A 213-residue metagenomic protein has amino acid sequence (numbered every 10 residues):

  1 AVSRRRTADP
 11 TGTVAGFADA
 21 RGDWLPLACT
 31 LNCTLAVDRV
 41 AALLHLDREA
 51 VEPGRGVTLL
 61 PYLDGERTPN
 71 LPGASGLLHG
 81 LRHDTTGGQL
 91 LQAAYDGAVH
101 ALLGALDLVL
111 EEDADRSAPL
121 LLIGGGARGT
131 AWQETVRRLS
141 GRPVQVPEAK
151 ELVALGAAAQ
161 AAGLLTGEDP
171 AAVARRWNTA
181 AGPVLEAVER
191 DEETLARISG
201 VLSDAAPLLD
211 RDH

Functional and structural regions predicted by a protein language model:
A1-I123, R128-H213: Active-site core segments that coordinate phosphate-bearing ligands/cofactors across diverse enzyme families
